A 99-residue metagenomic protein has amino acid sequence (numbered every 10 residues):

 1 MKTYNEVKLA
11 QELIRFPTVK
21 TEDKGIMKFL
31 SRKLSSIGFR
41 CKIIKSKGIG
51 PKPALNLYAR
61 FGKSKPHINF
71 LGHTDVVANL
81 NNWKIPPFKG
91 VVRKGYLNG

Functional and structural regions predicted by a protein language model:
K2-G99: Acidic/His- and Gly-rich active-site-bordering loop/insert found across diverse amide/peptide-bond hydrolases
